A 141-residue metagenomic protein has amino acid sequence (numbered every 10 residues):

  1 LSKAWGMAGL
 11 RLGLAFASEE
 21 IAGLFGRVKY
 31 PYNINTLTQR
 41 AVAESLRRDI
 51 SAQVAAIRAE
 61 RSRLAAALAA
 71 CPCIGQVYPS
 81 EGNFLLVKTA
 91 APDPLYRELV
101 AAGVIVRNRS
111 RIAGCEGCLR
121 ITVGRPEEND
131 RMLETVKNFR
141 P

Functional and structural regions predicted by a protein language model:
L1-A70, G75-V77: PLP-dependent aminotransferase class I/II
G9, E81-G82, A113-G117: Short acidic/glycine-enriched loop/turn segments that link adjacent beta-strands
F16, L86-K88, T122-G124: Short hydrophobic/aromatic beta-strand micro-patches that form the beta-sheet surface supporting nucleotide- or nucleic
F25, L95-E98, M132: Hydrophobic side chains in well-ordered alpha-helices
I57-R58, L68-A102, L119: Conserved PLP-binding catalytic core of the aspartate aminotransferase-like
Y78, N108-R109: Beta-hairpin "wing" of winged helix-turn-helix
A101-A102, R111-P141: PLP-dependent enzyme catalytic core of the Aspartate aminotransferase-like
I105: Residue-level detector of anion-binding/catalytic polar loops
